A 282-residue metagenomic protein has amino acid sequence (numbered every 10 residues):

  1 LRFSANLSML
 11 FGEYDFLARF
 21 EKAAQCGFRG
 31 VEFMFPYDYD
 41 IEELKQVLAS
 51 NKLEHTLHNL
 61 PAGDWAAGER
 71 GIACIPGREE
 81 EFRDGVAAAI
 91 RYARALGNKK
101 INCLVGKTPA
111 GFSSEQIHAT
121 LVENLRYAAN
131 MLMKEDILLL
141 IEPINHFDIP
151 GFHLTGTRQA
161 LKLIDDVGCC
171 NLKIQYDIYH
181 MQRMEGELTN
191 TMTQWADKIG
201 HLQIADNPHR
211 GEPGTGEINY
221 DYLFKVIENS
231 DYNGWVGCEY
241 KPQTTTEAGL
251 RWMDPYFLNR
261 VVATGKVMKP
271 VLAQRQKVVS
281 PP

Functional and structural regions predicted by a protein language model:
L1-G27, Y37, A49, A88 (+3 more regions): Histidine-acidic metal/acid-base catalytic patches
L1-S8, L57-A73, V105-P109, I144: N-terminal small/glycine-rich loop or linker at the start of catalytic domains across soluble metabolic enzymes
M9-L10, F33-M34, E79, H118 (+2 more regions): A generic secondary-structure micro-motif detector that highlights 1-2 residue hydrophobic/ambivalent hotspots embedded
E32, T56-N59, N102, L140 (+2 more regions): Conserved beta-strand positions in the central sheet of alpha/beta enzyme cores
E32-E54, N59, V105-S113, D148 (+1 more regions): Glycine-rich, proline-tolerant flexible connector loops at the mouths of alpha/beta enzymes
E42-Q46, G68-G71, S113-Q116, F152-L154 (+2 more regions): Short secondary-structure transition/capping segments
S50, I72-K173, R183, A263-P281: Active-site acidic/histidine proton-transfer and metal-coordination neighborhood in alpha/beta enzyme cores
